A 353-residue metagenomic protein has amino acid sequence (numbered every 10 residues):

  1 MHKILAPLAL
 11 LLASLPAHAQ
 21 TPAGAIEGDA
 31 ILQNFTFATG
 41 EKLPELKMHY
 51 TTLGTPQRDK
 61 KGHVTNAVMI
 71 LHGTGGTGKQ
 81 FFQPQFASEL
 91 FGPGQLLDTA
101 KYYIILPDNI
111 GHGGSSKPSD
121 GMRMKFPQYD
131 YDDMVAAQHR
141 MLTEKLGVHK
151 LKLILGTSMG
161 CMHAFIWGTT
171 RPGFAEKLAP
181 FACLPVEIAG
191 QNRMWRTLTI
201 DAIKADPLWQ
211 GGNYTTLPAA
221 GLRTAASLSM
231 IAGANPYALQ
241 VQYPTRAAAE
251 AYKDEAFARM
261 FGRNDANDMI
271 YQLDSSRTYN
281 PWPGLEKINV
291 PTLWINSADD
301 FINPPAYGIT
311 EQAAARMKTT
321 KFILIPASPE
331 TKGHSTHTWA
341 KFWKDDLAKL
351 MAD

Functional and structural regions predicted by a protein language model:
T51-D120: N-terminal cap/lid subdomain of alpha/beta-hydrolase-fold enzymes
D132-L153: Conserved acidic catalytic loop of the alpha/beta-hydrolase fold
H149-N192: Conserved hydrolase catalytic core segment
F174-R259: Alpha/beta-hydrolase-fold enzymes
D268-G284: Active-site nucleophile elbow and catalytic-triad environment of alpha/beta-hydrolase enzymes
N280, F301-G308: Conserved alpha/beta-hydrolase "acid-adjacent" motif
I288, W294-N296: Short beta-strand/loop motif that positions the catalytic acidic residue of the alpha/beta-hydrolase fold
T319-D353: Catalytic active-site module of serine/aspartate enzymes centered on a nucleophile-bearing elbow/loop
